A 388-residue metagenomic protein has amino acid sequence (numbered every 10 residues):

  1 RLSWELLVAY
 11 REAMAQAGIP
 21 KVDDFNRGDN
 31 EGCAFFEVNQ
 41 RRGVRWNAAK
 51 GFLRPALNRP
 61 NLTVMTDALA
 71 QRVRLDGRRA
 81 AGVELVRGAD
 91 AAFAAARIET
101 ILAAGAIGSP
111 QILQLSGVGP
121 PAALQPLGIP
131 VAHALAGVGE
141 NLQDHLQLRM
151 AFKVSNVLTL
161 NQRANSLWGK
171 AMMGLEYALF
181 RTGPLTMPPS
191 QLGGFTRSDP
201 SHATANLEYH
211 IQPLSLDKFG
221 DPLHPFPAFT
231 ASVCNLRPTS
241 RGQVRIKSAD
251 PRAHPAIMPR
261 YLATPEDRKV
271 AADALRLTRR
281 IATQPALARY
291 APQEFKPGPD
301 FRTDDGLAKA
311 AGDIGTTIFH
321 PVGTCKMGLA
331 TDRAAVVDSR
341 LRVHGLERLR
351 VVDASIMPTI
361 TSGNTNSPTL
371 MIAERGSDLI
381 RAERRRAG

Functional and structural regions predicted by a protein language model:
R1-A80, R149-M173: Conserved redox-cofactor binding core of oxidoreductases
R1-F36, S155-L158, M173-P368, G376-G388: FAD-dependent oxidoreductase catalytic-site/capping-region signature
L6, Y10, A48-F52, G108 (+3 more regions): Stable alpha-helical elements in mature extracytoplasmic
Q40-V44, L115, H133, N364: Alpha-helix capping and helix-loop boundary segments enriched in small/acidic/polar residues
Q71-R72, I107-S109, R333, P358: Glycine-rich nucleotide phosphate-binding loop and flanking beta-alpha elements of Rossmann-like dinucleotide-binding
V73, R78, G82-M172: Glycine-rich loop(s) and the adjacent beta-strand/alpha-helix scaffold that form part
